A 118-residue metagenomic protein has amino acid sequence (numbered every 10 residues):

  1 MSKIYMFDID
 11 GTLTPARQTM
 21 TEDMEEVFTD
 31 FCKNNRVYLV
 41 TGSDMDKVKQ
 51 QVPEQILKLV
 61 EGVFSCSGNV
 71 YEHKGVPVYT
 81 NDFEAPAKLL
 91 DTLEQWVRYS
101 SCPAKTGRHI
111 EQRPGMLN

Functional and structural regions predicted by a protein language model:
S2-M20, L39: Asp-based phosphoryl-transfer active-site loop
M6, I110-E111: Well-ordered beta-strand positions
Q18-I110: Active-site phosphate-binding/coordination module
Q112-N118: Extracytoplasmic ligand-binding site segments that recognize negatively charged/polar headgroups
